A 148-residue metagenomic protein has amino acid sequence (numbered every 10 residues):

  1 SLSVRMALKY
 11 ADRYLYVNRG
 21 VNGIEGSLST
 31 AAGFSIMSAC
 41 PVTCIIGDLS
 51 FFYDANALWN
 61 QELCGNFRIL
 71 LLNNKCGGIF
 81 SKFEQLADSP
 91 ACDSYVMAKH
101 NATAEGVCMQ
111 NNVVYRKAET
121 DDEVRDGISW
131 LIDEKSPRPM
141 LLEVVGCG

Functional and structural regions predicted by a protein language model:
S1: Active-site pocket-lining segments that scaffold enzyme catalytic pockets across diverse folds
L8-G148: Thiamine diphosphate
